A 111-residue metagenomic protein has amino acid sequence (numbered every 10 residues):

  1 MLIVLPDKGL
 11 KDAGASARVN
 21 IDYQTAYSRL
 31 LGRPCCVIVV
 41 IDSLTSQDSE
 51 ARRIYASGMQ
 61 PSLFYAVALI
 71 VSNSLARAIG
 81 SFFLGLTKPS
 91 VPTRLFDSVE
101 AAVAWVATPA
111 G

Functional and structural regions predicted by a protein language model:
M1-G111: Amphipathic, Lys/Arg-enriched alpha-helical "gate/interface" segment within cytosolic domains that mediates
